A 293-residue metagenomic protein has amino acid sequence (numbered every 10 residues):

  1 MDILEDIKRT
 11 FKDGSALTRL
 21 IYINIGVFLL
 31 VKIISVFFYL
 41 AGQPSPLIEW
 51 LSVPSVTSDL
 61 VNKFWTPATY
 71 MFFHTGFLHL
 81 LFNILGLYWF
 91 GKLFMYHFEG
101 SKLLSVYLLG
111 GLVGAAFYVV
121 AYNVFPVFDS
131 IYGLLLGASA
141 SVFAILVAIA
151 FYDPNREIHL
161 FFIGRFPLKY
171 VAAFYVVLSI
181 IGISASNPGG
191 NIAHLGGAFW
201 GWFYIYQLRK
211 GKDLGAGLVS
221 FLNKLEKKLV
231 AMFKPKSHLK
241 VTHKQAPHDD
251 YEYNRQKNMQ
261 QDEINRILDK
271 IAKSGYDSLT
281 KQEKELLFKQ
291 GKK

Functional and structural regions predicted by a protein language model:
M1-A16, I25, L178-K293: C-terminal transmembrane module of polytopic alpha-helical membrane proteins
D13-L136, I183-G189, A193: N-terminal TM1-TM2 helical hairpin plus the immediately adjacent luminal interfacial "cap"
L81, G137-L146, I192-F199: Membrane-embedded alpha-helical segments of multi-pass membrane proteins, especially the transmembrane helices
I84-G91, A144-A148, Y175-S179: Membrane-cytosol interface at the C-terminal ends of transmembrane alpha helices in small multi-pass membrane proteins
G91, A148-Y152, G201-I205, R209: Hydrophobic transmembrane alpha-helices
Y96-H97, F151-G164, R209-A216: Alpha-helical transmembrane bundle and helix-membrane interface signal in multi-pass integral membrane proteins
G110-G114, L168-V177: Small-residue-rich segments of transmembrane alpha-helices in multi-pass membrane proteins, especially helix faces
F128-Y152, F166-L168: Membrane-interface micro-motifs in multi-pass membrane enzymes
